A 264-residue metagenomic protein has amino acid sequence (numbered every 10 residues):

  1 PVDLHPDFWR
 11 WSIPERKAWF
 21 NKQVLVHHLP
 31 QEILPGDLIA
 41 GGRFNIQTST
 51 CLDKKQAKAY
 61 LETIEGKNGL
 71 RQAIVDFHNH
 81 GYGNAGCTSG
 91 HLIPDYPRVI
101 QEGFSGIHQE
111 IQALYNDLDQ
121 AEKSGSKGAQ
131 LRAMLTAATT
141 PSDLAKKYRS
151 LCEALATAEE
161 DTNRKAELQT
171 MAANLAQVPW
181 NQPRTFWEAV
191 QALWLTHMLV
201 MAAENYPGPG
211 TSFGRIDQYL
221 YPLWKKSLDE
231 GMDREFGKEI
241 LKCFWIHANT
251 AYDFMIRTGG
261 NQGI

Functional and structural regions predicted by a protein language model:
P1-D119: Long, non-catalytic protein-protein interaction scaffolds
I107-I264: Structured, charged N-terminal subsegments at the starts of enzyme catalytic cores and at intra-chain domain/subunit
